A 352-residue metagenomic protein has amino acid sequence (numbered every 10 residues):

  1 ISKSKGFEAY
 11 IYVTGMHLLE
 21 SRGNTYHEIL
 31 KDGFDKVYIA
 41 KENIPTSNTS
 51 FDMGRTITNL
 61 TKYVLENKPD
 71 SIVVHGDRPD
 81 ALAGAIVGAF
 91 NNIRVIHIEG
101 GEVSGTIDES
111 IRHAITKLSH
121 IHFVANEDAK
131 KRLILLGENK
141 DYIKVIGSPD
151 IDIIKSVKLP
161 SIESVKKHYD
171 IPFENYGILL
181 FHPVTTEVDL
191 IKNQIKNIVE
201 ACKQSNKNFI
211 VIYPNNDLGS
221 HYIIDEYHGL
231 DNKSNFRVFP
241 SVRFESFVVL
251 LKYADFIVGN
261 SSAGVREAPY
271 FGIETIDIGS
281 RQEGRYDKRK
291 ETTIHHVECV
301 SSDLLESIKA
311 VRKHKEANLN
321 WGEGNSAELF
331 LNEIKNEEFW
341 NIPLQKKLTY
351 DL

Functional and structural regions predicted by a protein language model:
I1-K3, A40-K140: Active-site and donor-binding regions of nucleotide-sugar-utilizing enzymes
E8-D52: Conserved nucleotide-sugar phosphate-binding/catalytic loop shared by glycosyltransferases and other
H17-S21, S119-N193, L352: A nucleotide-sugar donor-handling region in carbohydrate enzymes
L18, Y26-I29, P160-Y253: Donor-nucleotide binding loops and adjacent catalytic segments primarily of GT-B fold Leloir glycosyltransferases
I39-K41, V124, K144-I146, V238-P240 (+1 more regions): Short acidic-hydrophobic, aromatic-tinged amphipathic segments that line or gate anion-handling sites
V74-H75, L82, I98, H122 (+1 more regions): A donor-sugar binding/catalytic signature common to diverse glycosyltransferases and related nucleotide-sugar
P269-K315: Nucleotide-sugar donor-binding patch of glycosyltransferase catalytic domains
E306, R312-L352: C-terminal amphipathic helix plus adjacent low-complexity, charged tail appended to glycosyltransferase catalytic
